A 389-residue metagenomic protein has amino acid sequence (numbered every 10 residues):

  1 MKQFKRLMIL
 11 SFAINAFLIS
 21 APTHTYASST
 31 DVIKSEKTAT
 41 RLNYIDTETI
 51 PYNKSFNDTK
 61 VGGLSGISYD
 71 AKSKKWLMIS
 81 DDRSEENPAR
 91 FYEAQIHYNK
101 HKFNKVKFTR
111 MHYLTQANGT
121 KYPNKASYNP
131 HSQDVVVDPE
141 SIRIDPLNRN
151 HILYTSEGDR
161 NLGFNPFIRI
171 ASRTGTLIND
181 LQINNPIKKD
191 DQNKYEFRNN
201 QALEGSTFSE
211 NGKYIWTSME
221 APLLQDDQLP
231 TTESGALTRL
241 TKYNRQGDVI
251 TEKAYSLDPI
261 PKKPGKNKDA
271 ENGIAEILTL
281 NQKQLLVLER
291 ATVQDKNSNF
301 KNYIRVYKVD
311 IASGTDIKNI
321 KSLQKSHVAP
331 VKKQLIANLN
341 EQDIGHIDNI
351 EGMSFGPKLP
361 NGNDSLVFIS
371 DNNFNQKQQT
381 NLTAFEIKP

Functional and structural regions predicted by a protein language model:
M1-S29: Sec-dependent N-terminal signal peptides of Gram-positive bacterial secreted proteins and lipoproteins
P22-P389: Sequence/structural signature of beta-propeller domains
